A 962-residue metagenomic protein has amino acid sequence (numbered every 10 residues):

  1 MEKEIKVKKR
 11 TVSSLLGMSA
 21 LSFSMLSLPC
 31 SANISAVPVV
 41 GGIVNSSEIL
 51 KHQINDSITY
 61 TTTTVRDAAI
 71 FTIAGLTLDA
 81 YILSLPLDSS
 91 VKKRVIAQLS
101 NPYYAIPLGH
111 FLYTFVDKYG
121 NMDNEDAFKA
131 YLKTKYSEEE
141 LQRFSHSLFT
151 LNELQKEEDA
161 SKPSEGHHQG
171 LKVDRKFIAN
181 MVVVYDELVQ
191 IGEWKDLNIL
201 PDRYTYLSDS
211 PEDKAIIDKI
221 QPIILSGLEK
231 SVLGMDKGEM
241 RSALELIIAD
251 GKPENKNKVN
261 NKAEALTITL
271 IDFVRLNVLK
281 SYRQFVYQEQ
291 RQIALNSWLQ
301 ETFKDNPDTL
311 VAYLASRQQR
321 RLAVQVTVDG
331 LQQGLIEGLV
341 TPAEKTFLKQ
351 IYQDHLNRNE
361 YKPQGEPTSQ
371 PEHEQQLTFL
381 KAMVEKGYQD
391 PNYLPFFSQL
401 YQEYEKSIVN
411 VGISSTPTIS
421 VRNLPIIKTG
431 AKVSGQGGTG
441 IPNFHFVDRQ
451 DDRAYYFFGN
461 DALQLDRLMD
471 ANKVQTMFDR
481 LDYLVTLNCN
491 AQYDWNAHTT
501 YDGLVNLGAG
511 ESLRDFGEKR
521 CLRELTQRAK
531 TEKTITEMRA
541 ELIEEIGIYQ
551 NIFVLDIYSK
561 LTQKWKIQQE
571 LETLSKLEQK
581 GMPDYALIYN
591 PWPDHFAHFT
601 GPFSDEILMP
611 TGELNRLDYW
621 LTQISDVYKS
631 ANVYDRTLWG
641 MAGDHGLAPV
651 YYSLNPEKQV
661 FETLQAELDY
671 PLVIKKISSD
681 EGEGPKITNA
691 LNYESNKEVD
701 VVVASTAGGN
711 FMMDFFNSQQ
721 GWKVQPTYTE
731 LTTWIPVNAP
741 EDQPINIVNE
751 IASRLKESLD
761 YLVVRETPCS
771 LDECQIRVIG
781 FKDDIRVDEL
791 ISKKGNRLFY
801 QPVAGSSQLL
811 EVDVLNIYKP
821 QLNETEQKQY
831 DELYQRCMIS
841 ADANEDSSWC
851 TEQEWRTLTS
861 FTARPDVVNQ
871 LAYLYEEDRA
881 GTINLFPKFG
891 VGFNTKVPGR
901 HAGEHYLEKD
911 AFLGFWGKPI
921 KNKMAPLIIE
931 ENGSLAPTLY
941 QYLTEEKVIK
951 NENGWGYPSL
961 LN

Functional and structural regions predicted by a protein language model:
E2-I34: Classical Sec-dependent N-terminal signal peptides that target proteins to the secretory pathway
T61-L87, R94, Q98-A127, Y131 (+11 more regions): N-terminal secretory/membrane-targeting segments
G75, N101-Y103, P163, D186 (+16 more regions): Secreted, luminal/periplasmic, and some membrane-associated catalytic domains that remodel anionic oxygen-ester
G192-E193, D218, P222, K230-L246 (+6 more regions): His/Asp/Glu-rich, glycine-adjacent segments that coordinate divalent cations and/or stabilize oxyanion chemistry on
Y282, A294-N296, P307-V311, K560-G581 (+5 more regions): A long, amphipathic alpha-helix that forms part of the scaffold/cap immediately adjacent to metal-dependent active
R320-I336, L400, I427, L481 (+7 more regions): Beta-strand elements within well-structured catalytic alpha/beta cores of enzymes that handle phosphate/sulfate esters
G334-P342, T346-L348, G412, G437-G440 (+5 more regions): Short, solvent-exposed loop/turn and secondary-structure capping segments
K888-P926: Low-complexity, glycine/alanine/valine/leucine- and proline-rich hydrophobic stretches
